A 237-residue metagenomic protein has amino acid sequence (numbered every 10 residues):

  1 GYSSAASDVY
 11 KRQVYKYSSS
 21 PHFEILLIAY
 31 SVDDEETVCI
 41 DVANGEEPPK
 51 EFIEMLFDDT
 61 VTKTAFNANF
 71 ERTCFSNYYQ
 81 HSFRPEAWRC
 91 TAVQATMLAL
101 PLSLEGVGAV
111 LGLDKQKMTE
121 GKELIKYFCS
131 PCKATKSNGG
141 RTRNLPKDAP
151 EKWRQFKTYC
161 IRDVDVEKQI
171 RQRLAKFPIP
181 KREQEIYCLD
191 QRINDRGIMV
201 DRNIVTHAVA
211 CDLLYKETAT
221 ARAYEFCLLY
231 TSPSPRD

Functional and structural regions predicted by a protein language model:
G1, N67, Y159, I204 (+1 more regions): Alpha-helical initiation/capping and key positions within long helical/coiled-coil segments
G1-A6, Y10, Y230-D237: Single conserved hydrophobic/aromatic residue that forms the stacking wall/gate of nucleotide- or nucleobase-binding
S4-A5, E71, C90, D163 (+2 more regions): Acidic active-site catalytic centers that drive phospho-/nucleotidyl reactions and related ester hydrolyses
S4-F23: Entry/capping segment at the start of metal-dependent catalytic domains with acidic active-site entry clusters
F23-Y30, D34-A175, R182, Y187: Active-site-proximal helix-loop-helix substrate-binding element of RNase H-like nuclease domains
I170-R173, F177, R222-F226: Amphipathic, soluble alpha-helical interaction motifs
K176-I179, I198: Alpha-helix boundary/capping and short turn/kink residues
C188-S232: Extended, well-ordered alpha-helical scaffold/bundle regions in very large, multi-domain proteins
